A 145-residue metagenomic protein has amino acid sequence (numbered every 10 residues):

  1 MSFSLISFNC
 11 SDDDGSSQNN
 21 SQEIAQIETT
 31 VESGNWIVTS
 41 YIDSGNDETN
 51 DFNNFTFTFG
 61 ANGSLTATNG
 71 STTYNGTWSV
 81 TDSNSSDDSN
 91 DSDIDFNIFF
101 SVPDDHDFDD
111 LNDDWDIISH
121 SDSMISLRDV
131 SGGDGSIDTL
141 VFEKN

Functional and structural regions predicted by a protein language model:
M1-S2: Sec-dependent signal peptide hydrophobic core
L5-N9: C-terminal motif of bacterial Sec signal peptides marking the signal peptidase cleavage site
S11-N145: Lipid interaction determinants
